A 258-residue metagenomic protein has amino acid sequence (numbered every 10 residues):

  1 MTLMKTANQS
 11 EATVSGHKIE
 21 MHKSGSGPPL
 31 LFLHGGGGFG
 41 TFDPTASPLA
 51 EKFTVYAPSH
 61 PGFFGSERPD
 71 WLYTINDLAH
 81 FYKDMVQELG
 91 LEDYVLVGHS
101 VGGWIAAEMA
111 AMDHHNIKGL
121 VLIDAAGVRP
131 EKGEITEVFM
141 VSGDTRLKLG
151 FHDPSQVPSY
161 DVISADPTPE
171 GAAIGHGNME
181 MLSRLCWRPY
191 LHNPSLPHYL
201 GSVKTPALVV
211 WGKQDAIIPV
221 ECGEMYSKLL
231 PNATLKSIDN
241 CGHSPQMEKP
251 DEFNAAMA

Functional and structural regions predicted by a protein language model:
T13-E67: Conserved HGGG/HGGXW glycine-rich cap/lid loop of the alpha/beta-hydrolase fold
V14, Y56-V97, A255-A258: Active-site loop/oxyanion-hole signature of alpha/beta-hydrolase fold enzymes
W104-M112, I117-G150: Flexible "cap/lid" loop of the alpha/beta hydrolase fold
E131-K132, T136-E137, D144-T205: Conserved alpha/beta-hydrolase catalytic His-Asp/Glu region
V203, V209-W211, D215: Short beta-strand/loop motif that positions the catalytic acidic residue of the alpha/beta-hydrolase fold
A216-C222: Conserved alpha/beta-hydrolase "acid-adjacent" motif
S227-S244: Catalytic histidine neighborhood in serine/cysteine hydrolases with alpha/beta-hydrolase-type architecture
C241-N254: Catalytic histidine-centered segment of alpha/beta-hydrolase-like enzymes
